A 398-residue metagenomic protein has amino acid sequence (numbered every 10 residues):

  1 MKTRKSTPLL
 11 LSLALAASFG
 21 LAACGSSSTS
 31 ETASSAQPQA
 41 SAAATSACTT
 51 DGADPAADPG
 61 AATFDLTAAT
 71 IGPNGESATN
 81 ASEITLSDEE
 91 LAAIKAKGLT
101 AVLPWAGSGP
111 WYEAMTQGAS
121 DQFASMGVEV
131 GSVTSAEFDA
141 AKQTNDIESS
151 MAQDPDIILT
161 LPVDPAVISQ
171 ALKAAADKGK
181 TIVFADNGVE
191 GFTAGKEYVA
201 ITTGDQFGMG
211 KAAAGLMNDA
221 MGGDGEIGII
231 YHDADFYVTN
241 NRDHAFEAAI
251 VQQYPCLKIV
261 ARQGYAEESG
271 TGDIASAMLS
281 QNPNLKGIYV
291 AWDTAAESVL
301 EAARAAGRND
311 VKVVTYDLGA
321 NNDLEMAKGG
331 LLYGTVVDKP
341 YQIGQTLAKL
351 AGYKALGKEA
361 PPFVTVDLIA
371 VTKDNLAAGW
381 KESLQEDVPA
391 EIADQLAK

Functional and structural regions predicted by a protein language model:
K2-K5, C24-K398: A residue-level marker of the well-folded mature domains of exported/periplasmic proteins
S6-A16: Sec-dependent N-terminal signal peptides
L15-S18, K196: A generic, residue-level signal for flexible/boundary positions that often mark functional hotspots
F19-A23: C-terminal motif of bacterial Sec signal peptides marking the signal peptidase cleavage site
